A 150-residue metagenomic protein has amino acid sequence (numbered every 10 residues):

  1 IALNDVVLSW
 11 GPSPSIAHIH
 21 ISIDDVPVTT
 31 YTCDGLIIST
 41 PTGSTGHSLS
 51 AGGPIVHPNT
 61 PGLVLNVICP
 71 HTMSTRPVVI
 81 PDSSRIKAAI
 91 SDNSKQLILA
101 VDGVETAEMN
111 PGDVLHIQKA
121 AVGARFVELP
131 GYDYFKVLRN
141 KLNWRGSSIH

Functional and structural regions predicted by a protein language model:
I1-I37, T45-H150: Catalytic phosphate-donor-binding core of small-molecule kinases
